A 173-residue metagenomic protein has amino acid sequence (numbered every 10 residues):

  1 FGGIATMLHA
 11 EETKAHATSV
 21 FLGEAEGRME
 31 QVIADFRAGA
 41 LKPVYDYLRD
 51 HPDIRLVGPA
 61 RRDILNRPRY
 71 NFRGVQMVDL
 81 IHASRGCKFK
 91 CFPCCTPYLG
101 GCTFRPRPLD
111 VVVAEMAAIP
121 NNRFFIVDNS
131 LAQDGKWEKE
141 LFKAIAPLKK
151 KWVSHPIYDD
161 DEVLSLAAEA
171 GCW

Functional and structural regions predicted by a protein language model:
F1-V57: Glycine-rich beta-alpha loop elements in corrinoid/cobalamin-binding modules across cobalamin-dependent enzymes
R62-W173: Radical SAM [4Fe-4S] cluster-binding motif and immediate context
